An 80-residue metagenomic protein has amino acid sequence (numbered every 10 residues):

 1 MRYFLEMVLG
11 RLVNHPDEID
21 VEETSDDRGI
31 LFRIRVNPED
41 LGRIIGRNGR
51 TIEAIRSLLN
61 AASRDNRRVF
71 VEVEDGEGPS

Functional and structural regions predicted by a protein language model:
M1-L41, T51-A54, L58-S80: RNA-contacting regions in translation and RNA-metabolism proteins, encompassing KH/S1 modules where present
I45-G49: Glycine-centered tight-turn and secondary-structure capping sites
